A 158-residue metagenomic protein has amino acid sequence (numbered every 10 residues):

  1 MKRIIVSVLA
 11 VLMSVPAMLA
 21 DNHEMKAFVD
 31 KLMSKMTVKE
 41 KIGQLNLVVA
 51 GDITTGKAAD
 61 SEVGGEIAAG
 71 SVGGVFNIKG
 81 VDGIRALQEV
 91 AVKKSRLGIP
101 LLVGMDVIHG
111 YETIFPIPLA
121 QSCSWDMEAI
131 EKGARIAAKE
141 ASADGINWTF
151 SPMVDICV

Functional and structural regions predicted by a protein language model:
M1, A20-D21: Edge beta-strand at a domain terminus
K2-A10: Sec-dependent signal peptide recognition, specifically the positively charged N-region followed immediately by
M13-M18: Hydrophobic core
D21-V158: N-terminal beta-rich core of secreted/periplasmic extracellular enzymes
